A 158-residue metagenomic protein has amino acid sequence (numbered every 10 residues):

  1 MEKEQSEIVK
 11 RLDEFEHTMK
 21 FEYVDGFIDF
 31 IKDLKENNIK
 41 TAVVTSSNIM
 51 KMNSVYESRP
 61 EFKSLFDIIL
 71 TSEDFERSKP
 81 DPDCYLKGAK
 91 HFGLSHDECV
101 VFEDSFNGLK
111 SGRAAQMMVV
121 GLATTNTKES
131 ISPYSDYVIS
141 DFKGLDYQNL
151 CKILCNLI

Functional and structural regions predicted by a protein language model:
M1-K32: Metal-dependent phosphoesterase signature
R11, N37-N38, Y134: Structured helix-beta-strand junction loops
E16-K20, K35, Y56, P60: Secondary-structure transition/hinge residues
F27, S47-N48: Short, flexible active-site-adjacent loop segments at beta-strand->alpha-helix junctions, enriched in small/polar
K32, N48-I158: Asp-based, Mg2+/Mn2+-dependent phosphohydrolase catalytic module
